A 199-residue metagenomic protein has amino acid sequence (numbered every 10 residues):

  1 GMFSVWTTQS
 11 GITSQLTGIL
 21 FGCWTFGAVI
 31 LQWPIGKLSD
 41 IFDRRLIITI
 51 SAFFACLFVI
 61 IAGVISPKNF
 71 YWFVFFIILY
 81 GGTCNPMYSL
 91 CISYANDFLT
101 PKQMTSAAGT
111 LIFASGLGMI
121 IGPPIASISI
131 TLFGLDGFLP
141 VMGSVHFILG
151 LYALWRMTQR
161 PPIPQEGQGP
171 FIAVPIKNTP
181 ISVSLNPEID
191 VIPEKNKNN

Functional and structural regions predicted by a protein language model:
G1-L16: Short amphipathic helix-loop junctions that connect adjacent transmembrane helices in Major Facilitator Superfamily/SLC
S14-Q15, L99-L111: Loop-to-transmembrane helix entry/capping segments in MFS-fold secondary transporters and related SLC/MFSD carriers
I19-A28, L111, S115: Transmembrane alpha-helical segments of major facilitator superfamily
I30-D43, I130-T131: Helix-to-loop junctions at the C-terminal end of transmembrane segments in multipass secondary transporters
L46-I61, G143: Structural signature of the two symmetry-related core transmembrane helices
N85-L99: Intracellular juxtamembrane helix-capping segments at the cytosolic ends of symmetry-related transmembrane helices
I128-H146: A membrane-interface helix-boundary motif in multi-pass transporters
R156-N199: Intrinsic disorder in cytosolic terminal tails and internal cytosolic loops of multi-pass membrane transporters
